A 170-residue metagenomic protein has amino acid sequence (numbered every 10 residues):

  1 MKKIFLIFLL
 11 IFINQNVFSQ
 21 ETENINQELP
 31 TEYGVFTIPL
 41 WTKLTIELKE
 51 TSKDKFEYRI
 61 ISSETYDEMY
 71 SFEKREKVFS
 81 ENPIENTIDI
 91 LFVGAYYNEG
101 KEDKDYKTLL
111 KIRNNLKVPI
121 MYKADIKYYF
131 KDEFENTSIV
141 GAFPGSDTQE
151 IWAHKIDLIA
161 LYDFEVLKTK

Functional and structural regions predicted by a protein language model:
M1-T22: Bacterial Sec-dependent N-terminal signal peptides
F8-I11, I112, I139-G141: N-terminal hydrophobic targeting segments
Q20-K107, D163-K170: Membrane engagement elements in two modes
K53-Y70, F130-E165: Intrinsically disordered, low-complexity Pro/Gly/Ser/Thr-rich segments with frequent PxxP/GP/PP motifs and embedded
E68, V118-M121: Short, surface-exposed beta-strand/loop "edge" segments at domain boundaries and coil↔beta transitions
L109-K111, K123: Beta-strand secondary-structure signal
I112-V118: Asparagine-centered strand-capping/turn motif at beta-strand->loop junctions
I120-E133: Short acidic, flexible loop segments centered on an aromatic residue
